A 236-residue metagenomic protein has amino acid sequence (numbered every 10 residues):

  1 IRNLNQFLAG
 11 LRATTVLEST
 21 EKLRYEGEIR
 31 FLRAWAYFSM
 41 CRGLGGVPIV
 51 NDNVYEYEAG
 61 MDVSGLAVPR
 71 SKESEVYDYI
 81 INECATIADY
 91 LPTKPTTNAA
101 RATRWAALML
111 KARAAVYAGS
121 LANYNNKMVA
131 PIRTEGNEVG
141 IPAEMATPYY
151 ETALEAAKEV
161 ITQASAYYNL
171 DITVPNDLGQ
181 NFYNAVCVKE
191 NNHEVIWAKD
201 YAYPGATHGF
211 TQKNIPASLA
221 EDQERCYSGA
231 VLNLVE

Functional and structural regions predicted by a protein language model:
I1, V47, N51, Y77 (+3 more regions): An aromatic- and glycine-enriched ligand-binding surface/loop that stacks and positions planar moieties
I1-L44, S64-A99: Conserved, well-structured interaction surfaces
A34, K111-A112: Extended amphipathic alpha-helical segments enriched in small hydrophobics
Y57, A100-M109: Aromatic-lined, polymer-binding surfaces characteristic of secreted/periplasmic polysaccharide-degrading enzymes
Y57-G65, R133-N137: Short glycine/proline- and charge-enriched loop/turn segments that cap or connect secondary-structure elements
V63-S71, V139-A146: Second-shell loop/turn segments in exported
